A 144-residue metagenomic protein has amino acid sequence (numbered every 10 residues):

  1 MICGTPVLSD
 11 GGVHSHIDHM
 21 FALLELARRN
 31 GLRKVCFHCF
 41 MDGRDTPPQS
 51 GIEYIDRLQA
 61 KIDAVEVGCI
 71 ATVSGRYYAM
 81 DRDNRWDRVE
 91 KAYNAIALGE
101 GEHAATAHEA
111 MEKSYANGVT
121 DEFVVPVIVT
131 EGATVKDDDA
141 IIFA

Functional and structural regions predicted by a protein language model:
M1, K34-C36, C69, D139-I142: Beta-sheet entry/capping signal
C3-L26, N30-R57: Active-site histidine-anchored catalytic micro-motif
L26, A60-K61, V129-G132: A generic secondary-structure signal
A27-G31, I62, I96, E100: A generic secondary-structure signal for well-formed alpha-helical elements
R33-H38, A60-I70: A glycine-rich helix N-cap at a beta->alpha junction
C39-S50, T72-R85: Short, conserved secondary-structure transition motifs
E53-A64, K91: Acidic, Ser/Thr-rich peripheral helices and adjacent loops at domain boundaries
V65, A71-V73, N84-A144: Hard-cation-handling environments
